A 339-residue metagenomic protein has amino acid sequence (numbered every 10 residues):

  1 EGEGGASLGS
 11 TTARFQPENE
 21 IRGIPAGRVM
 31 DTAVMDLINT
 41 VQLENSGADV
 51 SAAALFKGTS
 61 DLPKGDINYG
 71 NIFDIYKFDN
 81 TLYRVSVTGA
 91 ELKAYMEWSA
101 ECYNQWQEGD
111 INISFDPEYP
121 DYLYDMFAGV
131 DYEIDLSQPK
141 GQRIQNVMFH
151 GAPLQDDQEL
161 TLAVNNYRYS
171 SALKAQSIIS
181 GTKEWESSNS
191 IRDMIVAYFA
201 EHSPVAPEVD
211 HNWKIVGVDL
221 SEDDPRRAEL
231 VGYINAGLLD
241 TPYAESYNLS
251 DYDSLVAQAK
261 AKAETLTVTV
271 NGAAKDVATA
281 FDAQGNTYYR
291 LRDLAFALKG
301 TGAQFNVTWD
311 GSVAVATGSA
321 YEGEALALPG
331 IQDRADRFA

Functional and structural regions predicted by a protein language model:
S7, T12-F15, N19-G23, D131 (+4 more regions): Short, solvent-exposed loop/turn motifs
T11, A26-M30, M35-D36: Charge-patterned, long linear interaction tracts outside catalytic cores
R22-M30, N80-Y83, I179-K183, V277-Q284: Second-shell loop/turn segments in exported
T32, D36-K260: Feature captures C-terminal
A257-A339: Primary recognition of N-terminal secretory signal peptides and signal-anchoring hydrophobic helices
